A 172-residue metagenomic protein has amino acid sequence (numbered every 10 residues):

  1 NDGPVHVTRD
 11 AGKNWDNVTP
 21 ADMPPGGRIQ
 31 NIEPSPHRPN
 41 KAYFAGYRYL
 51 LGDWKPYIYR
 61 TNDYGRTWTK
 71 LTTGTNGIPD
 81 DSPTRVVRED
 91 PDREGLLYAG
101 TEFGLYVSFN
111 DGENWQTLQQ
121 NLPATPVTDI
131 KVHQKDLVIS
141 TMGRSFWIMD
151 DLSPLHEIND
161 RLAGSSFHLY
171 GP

Functional and structural regions predicted by a protein language model:
N1-P172: Beta-propeller blade termini and top-face loops
